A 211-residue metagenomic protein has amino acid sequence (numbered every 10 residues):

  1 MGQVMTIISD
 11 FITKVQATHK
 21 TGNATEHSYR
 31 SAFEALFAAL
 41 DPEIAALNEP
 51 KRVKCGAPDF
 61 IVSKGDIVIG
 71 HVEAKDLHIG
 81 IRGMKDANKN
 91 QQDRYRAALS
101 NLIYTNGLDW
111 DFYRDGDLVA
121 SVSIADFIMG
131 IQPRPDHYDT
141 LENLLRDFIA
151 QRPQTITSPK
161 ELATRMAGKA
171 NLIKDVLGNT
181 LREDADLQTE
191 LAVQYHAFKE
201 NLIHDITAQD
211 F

Functional and structural regions predicted by a protein language model:
M1-R52, K160-A167, N171: Charged, often low-complexity linker/regulatory segments
K20-G22, I79-G83: A generic structural signal for short coil/turn motifs at secondary-structure boundaries
H27, G83-D86: Conserved phosphate-coordination/catalytic loops
L40-D41, K64, R96-L99: A structural signal for short coil/turn segments at secondary-structure junctions
K51-K54, W110: Short active-site-proximal "capping" loops at secondary-structure junctions
K54-G65: Short acidic loop-to-beta-strand element that houses the catalytic metal-binding Asp/Glu of nuclease active sites
P58, V68-K75, G83, N90-Q91 (+1 more regions): Charged, often flexible domain-edge or linker segments that flank or initiate folded functional domains
K64, D76-I79: Short, flexible loop/turn elements at secondary-structure junctions
